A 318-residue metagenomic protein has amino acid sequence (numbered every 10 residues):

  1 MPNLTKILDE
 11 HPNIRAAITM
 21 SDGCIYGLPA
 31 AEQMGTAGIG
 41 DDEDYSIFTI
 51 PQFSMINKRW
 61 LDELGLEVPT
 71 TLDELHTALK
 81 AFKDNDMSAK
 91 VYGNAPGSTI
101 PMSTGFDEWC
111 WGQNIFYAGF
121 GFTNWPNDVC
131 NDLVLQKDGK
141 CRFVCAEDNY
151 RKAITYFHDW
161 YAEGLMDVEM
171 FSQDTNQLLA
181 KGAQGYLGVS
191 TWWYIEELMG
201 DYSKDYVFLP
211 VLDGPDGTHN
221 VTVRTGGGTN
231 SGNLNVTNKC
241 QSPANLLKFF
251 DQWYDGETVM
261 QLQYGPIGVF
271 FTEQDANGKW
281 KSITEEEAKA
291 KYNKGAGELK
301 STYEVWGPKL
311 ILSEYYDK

Functional and structural regions predicted by a protein language model:
M1, W109-D132, G185-G188, E196-L209 (+5 more regions): Short secondary-structure boundary/capping segments
M1-C24, E63-V68, W109-W111, Y117-G119 (+2 more regions): Extracytoplasmic "Venus flytrap"/periplasmic binding protein-like
M1-F53, Q113-Y150, S203-G227, E298: Hinge/lid segment of periplasmic solute-binding proteins
I7-H11, T77-D84, S88, V189-W193 (+2 more regions): Short amphipathic alpha-helical surface micro-motifs
L8, W60, W109-W111, W125 (+5 more regions): A residue-identity detector for tryptophan
G23-C24, P29-W109, L133-K181, L234-Y264 (+1 more regions): Helix-loop-helix "hinge/cap" segment bordering the ligand-binding cleft or interdomain interface
T229-S231: A recognition module on extended beta-rich or small alphabeta surfaces enriched in W/G with H and D/E
M260-K318: Conserved small-residue motifs centered on glycine
